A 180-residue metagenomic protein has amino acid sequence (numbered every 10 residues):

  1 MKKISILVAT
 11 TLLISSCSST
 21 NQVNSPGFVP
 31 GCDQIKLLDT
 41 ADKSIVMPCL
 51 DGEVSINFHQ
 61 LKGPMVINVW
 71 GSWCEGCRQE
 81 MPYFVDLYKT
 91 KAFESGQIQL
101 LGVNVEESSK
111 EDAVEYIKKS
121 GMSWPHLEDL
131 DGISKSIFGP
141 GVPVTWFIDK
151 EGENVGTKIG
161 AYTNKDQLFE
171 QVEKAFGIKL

Functional and structural regions predicted by a protein language model:
M1-P48, E170, K179-L180: N-terminal targeting signals for export/organelle localization
T40-D42, L61-K62, S95-I98, G121 (+1 more regions): Extracytoplasmic
S44-M65: A short beta-strand-turn-helix
G63-M65, W70-W73, G141: Short pre-active-site segment immediately N-terminal to redox-active cysteine/selenocysteine motifs in thiol-based
V66-I67, L100, T145: Hydrophobic beta-strand anchors of alpha/beta hydrolase catalytic cores
V69-G71, V103-E106, D129-D131, G160: Active-site-proximal beta-strand/loop segments in catalytic clefts of secreted hydrolases
R78-S120, D131-S136: Structural microenvironment flanking redox-active thiols in thiol-disulfide oxidoreductases
E115-M122, E128-L180: Thiol/disulfide oxidoreductase modules built on the thioredoxin-like
